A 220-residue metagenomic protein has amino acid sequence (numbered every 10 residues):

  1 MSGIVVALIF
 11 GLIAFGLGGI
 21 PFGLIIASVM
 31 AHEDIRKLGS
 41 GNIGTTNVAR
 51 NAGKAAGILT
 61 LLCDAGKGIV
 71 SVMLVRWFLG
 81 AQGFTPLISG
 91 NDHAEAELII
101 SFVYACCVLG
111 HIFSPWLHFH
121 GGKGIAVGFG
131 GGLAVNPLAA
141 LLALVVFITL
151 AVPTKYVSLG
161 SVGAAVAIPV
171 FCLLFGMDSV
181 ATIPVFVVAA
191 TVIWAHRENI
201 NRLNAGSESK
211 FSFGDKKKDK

Functional and structural regions predicted by a protein language model:
V5-M30: N-terminal signal-anchor transmembrane alpha helix
V6-A7, A56-L62, G66-P115, V135-L142 (+2 more regions): Nucleotide and nucleotide-moiety/phosphate-recognizing core
A14-L17, R76, C107-H111, F147-A151 (+2 more regions): Alpha-helical transmembrane segments of multi-pass membrane proteins
G23-I26, V108-H120, F147-T154, R197-N201: C-terminal ends of transmembrane helices
I25-A55, G121, N199-K220: Cytosolic, membrane-interface loops and tails of multi-pass inner-membrane proteins
E33-T45, P115-F129, Y156-A164: Short, non-helical or kinked segments that cap or interrupt transmembrane helices
A49-K54, V75-L79, C106, K123-T154 (+1 more regions): Interfacial segments of multi-pass membrane proteins
L141, V157-A164, M177-V188: Loop-to-transmembrane alpha-helix initiation sites
